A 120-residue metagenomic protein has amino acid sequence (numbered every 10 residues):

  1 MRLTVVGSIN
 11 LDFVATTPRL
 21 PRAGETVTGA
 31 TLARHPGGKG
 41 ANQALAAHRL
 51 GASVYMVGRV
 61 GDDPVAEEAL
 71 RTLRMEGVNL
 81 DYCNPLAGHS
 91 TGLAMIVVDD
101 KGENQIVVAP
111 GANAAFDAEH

Functional and structural regions predicted by a protein language model:
M1, I9, T91-L93, N104: Change "...and in nucleic-acid phosphodiester-cleaving endonucleases..." to "...and in nucleic-acid processing enzymes
M1-R59, P64-M75: Glycine-rich phosphate/adenosyl-contacting loop at the front of the ribokinase-like
G7, G40, G92-A94, G111: Glycine-centered small-residue hotspots that permit tight backbone geometry or close packing
A33-G40, A87-H89, N113-A115: Short C-terminal domain-edge/linker segments immediately following a structured domain
S53, N79, E103: Residue-level detector of anion-binding/catalytic polar loops
T72-G88: A glycine-rich helix N-cap at a beta->alpha junction
Y82-L86, I96-H120: Conserved phosphate-binding/catalytic loop of the ribokinase/pfkB sugar-kinase fold
